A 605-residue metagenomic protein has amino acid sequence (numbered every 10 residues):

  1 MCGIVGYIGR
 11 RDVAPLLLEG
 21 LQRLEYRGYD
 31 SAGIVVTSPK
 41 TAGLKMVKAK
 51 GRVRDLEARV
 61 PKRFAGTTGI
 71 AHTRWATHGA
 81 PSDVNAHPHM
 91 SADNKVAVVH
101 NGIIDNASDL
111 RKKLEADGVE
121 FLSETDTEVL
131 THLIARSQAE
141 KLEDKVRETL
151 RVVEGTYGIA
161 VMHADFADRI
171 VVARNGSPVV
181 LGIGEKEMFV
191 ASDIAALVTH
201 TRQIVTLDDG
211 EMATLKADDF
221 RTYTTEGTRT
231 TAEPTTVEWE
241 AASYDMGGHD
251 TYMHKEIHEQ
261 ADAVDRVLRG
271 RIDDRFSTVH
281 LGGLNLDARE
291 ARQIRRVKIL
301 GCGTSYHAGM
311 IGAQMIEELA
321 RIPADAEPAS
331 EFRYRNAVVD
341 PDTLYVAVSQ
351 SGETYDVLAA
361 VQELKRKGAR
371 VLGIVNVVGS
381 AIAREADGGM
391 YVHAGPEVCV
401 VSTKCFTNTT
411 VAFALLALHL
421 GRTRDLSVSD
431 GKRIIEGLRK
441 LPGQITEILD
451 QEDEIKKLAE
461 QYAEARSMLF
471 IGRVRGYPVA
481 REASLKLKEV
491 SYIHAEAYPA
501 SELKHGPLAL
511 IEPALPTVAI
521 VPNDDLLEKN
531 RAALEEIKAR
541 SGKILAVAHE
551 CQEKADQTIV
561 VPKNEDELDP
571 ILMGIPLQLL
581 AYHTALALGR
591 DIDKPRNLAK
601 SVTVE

Functional and structural regions predicted by a protein language model:
M1-M246, D250-T251, E259, D265-R296 (+5 more regions): Conserved short alpha-helical segments that host acidic/polar catalytic motifs at enzyme active sites
D165-F166, S177, I204-G248, Y252-K255 (+1 more regions): A SIS-like phosphosugar-recognition module
